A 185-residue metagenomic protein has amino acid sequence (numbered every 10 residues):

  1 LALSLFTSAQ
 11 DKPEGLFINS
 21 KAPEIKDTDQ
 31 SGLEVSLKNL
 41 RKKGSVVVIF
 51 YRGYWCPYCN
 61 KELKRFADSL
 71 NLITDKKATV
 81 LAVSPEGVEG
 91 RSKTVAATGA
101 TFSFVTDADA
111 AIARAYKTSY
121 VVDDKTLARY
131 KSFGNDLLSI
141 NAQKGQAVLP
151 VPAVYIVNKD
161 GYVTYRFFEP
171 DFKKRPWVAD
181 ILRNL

Functional and structural regions predicted by a protein language model:
L1-P13: Bacterial Sec-dependent N-terminal signal peptides
Q10-K38: N-terminal "domain-start" segment that seeds a small globular fold
A22-P23, S45, V151-A153: Short loop/turn microsegments at loop-to-beta-strand junctions
K38-F66: Short active-site neighborhood of thiol/selenol oxidoreductases, capturing the structured segment around
R41, T74, A97, A147-L149: Extracellular/periplasmic catalytic domains that process cell-envelope and extracellular macromolecules
K61-K117: Structural microenvironment flanking redox-active thiols in thiol-disulfide oxidoreductases
D107-F172: Thiol/selenol-based redox catalytic cores and closely related redox-interacting motifs
F172-N184: A short, polar/charged loop-to-alpha-helix boundary motif
